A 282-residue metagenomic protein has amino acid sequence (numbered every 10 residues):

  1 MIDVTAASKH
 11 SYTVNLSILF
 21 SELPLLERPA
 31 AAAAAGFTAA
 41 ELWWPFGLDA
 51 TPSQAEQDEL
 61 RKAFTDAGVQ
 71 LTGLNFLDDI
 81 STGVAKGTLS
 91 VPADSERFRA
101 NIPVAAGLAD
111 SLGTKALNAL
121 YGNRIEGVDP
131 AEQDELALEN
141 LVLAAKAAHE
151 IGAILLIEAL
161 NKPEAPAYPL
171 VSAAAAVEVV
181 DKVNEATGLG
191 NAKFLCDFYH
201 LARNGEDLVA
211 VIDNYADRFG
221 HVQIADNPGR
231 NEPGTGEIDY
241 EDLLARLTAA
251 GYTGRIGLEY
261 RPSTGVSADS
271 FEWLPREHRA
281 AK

Functional and structural regions predicted by a protein language model:
M1-I18, E22-G36, G113-T114, L170-C196 (+1 more regions): Histidine-acidic metal/acid-base catalytic patches
I2-L16, G73-L89, Y121-I125: N-terminal small/glycine-rich loop or linker at the start of catalytic domains across soluble metabolic enzymes
I18-F20, W44-F46, L77-I80, Y121-I125 (+4 more regions): Active-site-proximal loop/turn and secondary-structure-junction residues that shape catalytic pockets, frequently
E41, G73-N75, N118, L156 (+2 more regions): Conserved beta-strand positions in the central sheet of alpha/beta enzyme cores
E41-T65, Y121-I125, D129, E164 (+1 more regions): Glycine-rich, proline-tolerant flexible connector loops at the mouths of alpha/beta enzymes
F46, T51-Q70, N101-S111, L138-H149 (+2 more regions): Short amphipathic alpha-helices and their capping/turn segments at secondary-structure boundaries
T51-Q54, S90-A93, V128-Q133, P166-L170 (+3 more regions): Short, solvent-exposed loop/turn segments at secondary-structure boundaries
D66, K86-K193: Active-site acidic/histidine proton-transfer and metal-coordination neighborhood in alpha/beta enzyme cores
